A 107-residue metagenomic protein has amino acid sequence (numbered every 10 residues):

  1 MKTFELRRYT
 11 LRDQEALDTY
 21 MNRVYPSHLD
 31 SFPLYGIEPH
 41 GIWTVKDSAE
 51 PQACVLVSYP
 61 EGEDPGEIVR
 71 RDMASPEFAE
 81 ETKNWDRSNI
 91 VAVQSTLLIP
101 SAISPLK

Functional and structural regions predicted by a protein language model:
M1-L6, I90-V93: Sequence-level motif detector for i,i+2 pairs with an aromatic at +2
T3-R8, S31-F32, Q52-G62: Short, structured motif recognition centered on aromatic/hydrophobic residues
A16-H40, T82: Short amphipathic alpha-helical segments
A16-M21, E61-M73: Short amphipathic alpha-helices within nucleic acid-binding modules
H28, S75-E77: A common structural junction motif
Y35-C54, A79-K107: Glycine-rich beta-strand-turn "strand-cap" elements at beta-sheet edges
